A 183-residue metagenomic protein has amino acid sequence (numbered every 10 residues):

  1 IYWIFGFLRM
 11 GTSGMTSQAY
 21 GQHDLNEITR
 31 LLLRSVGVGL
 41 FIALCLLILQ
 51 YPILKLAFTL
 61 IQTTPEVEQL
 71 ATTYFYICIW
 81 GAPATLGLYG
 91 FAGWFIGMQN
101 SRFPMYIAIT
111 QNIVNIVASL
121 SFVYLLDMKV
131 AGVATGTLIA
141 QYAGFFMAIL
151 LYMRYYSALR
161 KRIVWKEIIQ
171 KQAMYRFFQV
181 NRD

Functional and structural regions predicted by a protein language model:
I1, G37-G39, T72-C78, R102-Y106 (+1 more regions): Short alpha-helical transmembrane interface motifs in multi-pass membrane proteins
I1-L47, T85-F103: Small-residue-rich hydrophobic transmembrane alpha-helices
I28, L32, A71, F75 (+2 more regions): Hydrophobic alpha-helical elements at and bordering transmembrane segments of multi-pass membrane proteins
G39, F75-C78, A82, N100 (+2 more regions): Residue-level recognition of transmembrane alpha-helices in multi-pass small-molecule transporters/permeases
L44-K55, L60, I77, I116 (+2 more regions): Membrane-embedded alpha-helical segments of multi-pass transporters/permeases
L49, P65-F91: Alpha-helical transmembrane segments of multi-pass membrane proteins
N112-F146: Membrane-interface helix-loop junctions in multi-pass transport and translocation proteins
T137, I149-D183: Interhelical loop/hinge segments that connect adjacent transmembrane helices in multipass membrane
